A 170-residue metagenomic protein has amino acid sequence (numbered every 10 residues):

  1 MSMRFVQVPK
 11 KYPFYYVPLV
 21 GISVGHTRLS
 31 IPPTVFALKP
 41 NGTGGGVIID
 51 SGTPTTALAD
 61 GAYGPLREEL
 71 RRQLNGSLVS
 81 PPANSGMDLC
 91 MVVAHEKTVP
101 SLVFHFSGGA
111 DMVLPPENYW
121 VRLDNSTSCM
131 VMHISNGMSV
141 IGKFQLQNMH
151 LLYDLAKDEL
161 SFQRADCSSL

Functional and structural regions predicted by a protein language model:
M1-L170: C-terminal catalytic lobe of pepsin-like aspartyl proteases
